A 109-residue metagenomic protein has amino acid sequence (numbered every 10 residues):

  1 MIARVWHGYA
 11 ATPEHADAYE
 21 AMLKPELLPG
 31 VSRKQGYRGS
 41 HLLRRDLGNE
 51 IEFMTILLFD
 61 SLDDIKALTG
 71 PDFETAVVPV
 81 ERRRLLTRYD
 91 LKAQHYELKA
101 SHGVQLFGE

Functional and structural regions predicted by a protein language model:
M1-A3, R88: Sequence-level motif detector for i,i+2 pairs with an aromatic at +2
A3-G8, H41-D72: Short, well-ordered beta-strand segments in beta-rich or mixed alpha/beta enzyme and ligand-binding folds
Y9-E20: Short, surface-exposed ligand-recognition loops at beta-strand->loop->(often short) alpha-helix junctions that present
T12-E14, G36, L42-R45: Residues at secondary-structure transition points
E14-A16, D63-I65, S101: Residue-level signal for secondary-structure boundary sites
M22-Y37, L58-H95: An amphipathic, aromatic/His-enriched active-site/gating alpha helix that lines ligand/cofactor pockets
H41-I51, V77-E109: Glycine-rich beta-strand-turn "strand-cap" elements at beta-sheet edges
